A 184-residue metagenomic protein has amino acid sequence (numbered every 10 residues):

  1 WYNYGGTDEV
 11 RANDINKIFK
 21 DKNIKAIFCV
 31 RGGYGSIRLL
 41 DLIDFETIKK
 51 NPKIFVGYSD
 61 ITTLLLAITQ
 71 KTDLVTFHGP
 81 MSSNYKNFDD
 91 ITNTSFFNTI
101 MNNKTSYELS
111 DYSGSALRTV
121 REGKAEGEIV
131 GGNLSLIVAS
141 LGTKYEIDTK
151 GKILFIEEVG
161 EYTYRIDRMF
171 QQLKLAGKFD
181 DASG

Functional and structural regions predicted by a protein language model:
W1-N23: ATP/NTP phosphate-donor binding region
F28, V56, I153-F155: Structural motif
C29-I37, Y58: N-terminal glycine-rich "phosphate-gripper" loop used for MgATP/nucleotide binding and carboxylate activation
I43-I68, V75-S82: Short, acidic/small-residue loops that bind anionic groups at enzyme active sites
D73-G142: Conserved anion/nucleotide-ligand pocket segment
S140, E146, K152-Q171: Conserved mixed alpha/beta catalytic, RNA-binding, or beta-rich assembly cores of soluble enzyme, regulatory
R165-G184: C-terminal active-site/capping subdomain that shapes the small-molecule cofactor and substrate pocket of enzyme
